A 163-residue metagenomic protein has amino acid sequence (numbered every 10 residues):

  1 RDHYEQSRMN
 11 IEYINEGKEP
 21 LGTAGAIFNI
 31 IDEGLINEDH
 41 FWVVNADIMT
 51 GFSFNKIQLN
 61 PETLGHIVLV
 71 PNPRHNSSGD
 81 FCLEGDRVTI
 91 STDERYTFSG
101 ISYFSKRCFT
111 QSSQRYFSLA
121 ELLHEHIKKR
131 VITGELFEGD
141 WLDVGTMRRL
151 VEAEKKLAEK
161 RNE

Functional and structural regions predicted by a protein language model:
R1-N45, Q111-Q114: Conserved N-terminal catalytic core of the sugar/cofactor nucleotidyltransferase
H3-S7, C82-L83, H124-I127: Short, conserved catalytic or adaptor-binding loops enriched in Gly and charged residues
M9, E33-H40, T50-E84: Basic phosphate/pyrophosphate-binding loop/patch that engages nucleotide-derived ligands
N10-E12, L64, V131-T133: Conserved beta-strand segments of alpha/beta enzyme cores
A26-I27, S77-C82, S102: Adenylate-forming
I30, D47, F81, S105: Residue-level signal for inorganic ion chemistry
W42, M49, N55-L59, N72-R74 (+1 more regions): Catalytic-core segments of class I nucleotidyltransferases/pyrophosphorylases that form NMP-activated intermediates
